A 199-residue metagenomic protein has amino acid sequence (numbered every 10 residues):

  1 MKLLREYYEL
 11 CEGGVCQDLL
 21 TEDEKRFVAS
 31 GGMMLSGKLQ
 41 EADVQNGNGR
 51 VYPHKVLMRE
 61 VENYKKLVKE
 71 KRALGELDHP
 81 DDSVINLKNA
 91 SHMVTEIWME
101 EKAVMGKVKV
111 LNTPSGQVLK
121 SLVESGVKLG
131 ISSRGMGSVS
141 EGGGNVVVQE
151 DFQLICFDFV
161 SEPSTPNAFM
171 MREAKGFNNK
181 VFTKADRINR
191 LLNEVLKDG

Functional and structural regions predicted by a protein language model:
M1-L67, N179-R190, E194: Polar/acidic, low-complexity leader/linker segments enriched in S/T/G and N/D
L3-G14, M34, A73-E76, N86-A185: Residue microenvironments linked to proteolytic maturation and disulfide-stabilized extracellular modules
V44, D81-S83, N112-P114: Short, charged/polar surface micro-motifs in flexible loops or helix N-caps
H54-A90: Short, well-structured hydrophobic secondary-structure segments
